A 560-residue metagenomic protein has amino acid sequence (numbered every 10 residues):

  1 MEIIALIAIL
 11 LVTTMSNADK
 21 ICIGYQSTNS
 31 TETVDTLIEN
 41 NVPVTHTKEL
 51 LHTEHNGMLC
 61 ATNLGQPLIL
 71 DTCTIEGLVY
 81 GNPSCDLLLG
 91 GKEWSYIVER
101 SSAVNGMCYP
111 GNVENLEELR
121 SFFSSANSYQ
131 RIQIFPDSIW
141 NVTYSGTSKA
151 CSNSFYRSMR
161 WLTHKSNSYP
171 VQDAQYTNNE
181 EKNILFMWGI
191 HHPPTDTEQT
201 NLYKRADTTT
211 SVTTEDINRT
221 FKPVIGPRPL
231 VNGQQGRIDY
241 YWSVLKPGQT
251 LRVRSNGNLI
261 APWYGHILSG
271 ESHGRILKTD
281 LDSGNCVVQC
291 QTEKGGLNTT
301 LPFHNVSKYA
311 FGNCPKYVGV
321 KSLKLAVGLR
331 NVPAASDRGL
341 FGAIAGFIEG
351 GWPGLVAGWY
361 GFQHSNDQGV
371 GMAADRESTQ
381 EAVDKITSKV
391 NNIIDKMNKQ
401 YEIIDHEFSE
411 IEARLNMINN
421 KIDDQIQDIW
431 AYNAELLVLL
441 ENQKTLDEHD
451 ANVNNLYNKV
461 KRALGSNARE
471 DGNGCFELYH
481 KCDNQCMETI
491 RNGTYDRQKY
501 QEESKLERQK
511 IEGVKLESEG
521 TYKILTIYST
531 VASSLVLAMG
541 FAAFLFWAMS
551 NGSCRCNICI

Functional and structural regions predicted by a protein language model:
E2-I560: Extracellular/luminal domains of secretory-pathway glycoproteins
